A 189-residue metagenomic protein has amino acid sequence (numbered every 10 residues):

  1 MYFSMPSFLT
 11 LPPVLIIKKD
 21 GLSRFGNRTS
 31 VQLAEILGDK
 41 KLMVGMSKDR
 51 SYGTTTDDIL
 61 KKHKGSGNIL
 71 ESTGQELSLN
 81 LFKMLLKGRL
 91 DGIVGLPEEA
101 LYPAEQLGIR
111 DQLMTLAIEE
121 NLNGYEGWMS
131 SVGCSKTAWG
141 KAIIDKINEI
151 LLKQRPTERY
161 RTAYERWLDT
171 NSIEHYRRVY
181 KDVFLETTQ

Functional and structural regions predicted by a protein language model:
M1, D91-E126: A ligand-binding cleft/hinge motif common to bilobed small-molecule-binding domains
M1-G38, M46-Y52, D57, I118-N123: Acidic, polar ligand-binding/catalytic clefts
F8-P13, I109-N148, S172-T188: Periplasmic-binding protein-like
I17-M43, G127-T170: Extended ligand-binding regions for polar small-molecule ligands
A34-L42, M46-Q75, F82-K83, A104-R110 (+1 more regions): Ligand-binding cleft/hinge of the Venus flytrap
L42, L85-G95: Alpha-to-beta junction loops
D49, G74-S78, I93, P97 (+3 more regions): Solvent-exposed, acidic/flexible segments
S78-M84, L90, A100: Short, hydrophobic alpha-helical packing/hinge segments within bilobed ligand-binding/sensory domains
